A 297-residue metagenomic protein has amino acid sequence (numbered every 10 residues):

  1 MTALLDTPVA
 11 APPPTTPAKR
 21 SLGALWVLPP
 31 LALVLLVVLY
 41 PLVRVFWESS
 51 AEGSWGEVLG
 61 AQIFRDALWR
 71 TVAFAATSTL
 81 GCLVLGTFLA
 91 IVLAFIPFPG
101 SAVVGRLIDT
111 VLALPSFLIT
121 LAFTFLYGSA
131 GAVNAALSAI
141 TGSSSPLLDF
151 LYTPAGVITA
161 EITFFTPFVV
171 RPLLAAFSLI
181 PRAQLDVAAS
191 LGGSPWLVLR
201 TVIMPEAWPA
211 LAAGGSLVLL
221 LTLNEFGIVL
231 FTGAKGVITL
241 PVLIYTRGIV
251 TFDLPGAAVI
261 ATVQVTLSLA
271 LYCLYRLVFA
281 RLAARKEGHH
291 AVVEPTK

Functional and structural regions predicted by a protein language model:
M1-L28, F98-S101, L274-K297: Transmembrane alpha-helical segments of polytopic membrane transport and secretion proteins
A3-P12, T16, E48-Q62: Alpha-helical transmembrane segments of bacterial inner-membrane membrane proteins
S21-A51, Q62-S178, E206, A210-F226 (+2 more regions): Membrane-water interface segments at the C-terminal ends of transmembrane alpha-helices in multi-pass inner-membrane
P97-G100, S178-A183, G193-P195, G236-V237 (+1 more regions): Juxtamembrane helix-boundary/capping and inter-helix hinge elements in multi-pass membrane proteins
L191-G193, P205: Glycine/proline-centered hinge or cleavage motifs at structural transition points of membrane proteins
F226-L254, V292-V293: Glycine-rich helix-loop "coupling/hinge" segments at transmembrane-helix boundaries in multipass transporters
